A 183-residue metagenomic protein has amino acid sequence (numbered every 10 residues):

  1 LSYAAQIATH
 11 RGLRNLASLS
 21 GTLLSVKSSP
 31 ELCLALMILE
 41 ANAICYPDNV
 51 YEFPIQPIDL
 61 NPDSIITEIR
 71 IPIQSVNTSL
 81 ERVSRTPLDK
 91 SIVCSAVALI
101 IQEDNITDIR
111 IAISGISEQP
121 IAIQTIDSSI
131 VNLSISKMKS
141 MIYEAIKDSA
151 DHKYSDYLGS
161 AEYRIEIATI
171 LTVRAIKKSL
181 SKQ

Functional and structural regions predicted by a protein language model:
L1-Q183: C-terminal structural segment of proteins
